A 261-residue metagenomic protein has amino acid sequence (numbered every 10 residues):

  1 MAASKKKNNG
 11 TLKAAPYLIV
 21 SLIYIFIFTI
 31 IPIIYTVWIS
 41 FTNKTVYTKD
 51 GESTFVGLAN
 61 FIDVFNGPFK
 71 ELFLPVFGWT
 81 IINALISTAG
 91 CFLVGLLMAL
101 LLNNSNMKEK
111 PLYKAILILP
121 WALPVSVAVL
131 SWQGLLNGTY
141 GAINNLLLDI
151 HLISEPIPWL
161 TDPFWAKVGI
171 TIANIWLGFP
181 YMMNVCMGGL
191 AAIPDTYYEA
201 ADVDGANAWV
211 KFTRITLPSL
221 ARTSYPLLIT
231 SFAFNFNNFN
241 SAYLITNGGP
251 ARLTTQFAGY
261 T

Functional and structural regions predicted by a protein language model:
M1-A3: ABC-family P-loop ATPase nucleotide-binding domain
K5-T261: A structural signal for multi-pass alpha-helical bundles of membrane permease subunits that mediate small-molecule
